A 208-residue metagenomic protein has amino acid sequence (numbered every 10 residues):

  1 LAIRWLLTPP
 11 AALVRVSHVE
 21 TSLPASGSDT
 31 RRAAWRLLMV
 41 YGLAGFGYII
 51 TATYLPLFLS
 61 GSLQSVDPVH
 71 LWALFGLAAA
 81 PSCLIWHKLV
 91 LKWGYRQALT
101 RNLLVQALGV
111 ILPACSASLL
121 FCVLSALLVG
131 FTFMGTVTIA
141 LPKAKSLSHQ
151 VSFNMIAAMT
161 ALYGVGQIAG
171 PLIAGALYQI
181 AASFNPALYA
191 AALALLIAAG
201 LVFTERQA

Functional and structural regions predicted by a protein language model:
L1-H18, L201-E205: C-terminal membrane-cytosol helix-exit motif in multi-pass small-molecule transporters
R32-A80: Extracytoplasmic gate region of multi-pass secondary transporters
L57, V137-L147: Intracellular helix-loop hinge segments at the cytoplasmic ends of transmembrane helices in 12-TM rocker-switch-type
W72, G76, L103, I156-G164: Small-residue-rich transmembrane alpha-helices and their cytosolic helix-loop interfaces in multi-pass secondary
G76-L84, Q167-I168: Residue-level signature of mid-helix packing/kink "hotspots" within the transmembrane helices of 12-pass Major
S82-Y95, Y178-Q179: Helix-to-loop junctions at the C-terminal end of transmembrane segments in multipass secondary transporters
R96-A140: C-terminal transmembrane helical hairpin of 12-TM major facilitator-type secondary transporters
L147-S183, A191: A late C-terminal transmembrane helix in Major Facilitator Superfamily
